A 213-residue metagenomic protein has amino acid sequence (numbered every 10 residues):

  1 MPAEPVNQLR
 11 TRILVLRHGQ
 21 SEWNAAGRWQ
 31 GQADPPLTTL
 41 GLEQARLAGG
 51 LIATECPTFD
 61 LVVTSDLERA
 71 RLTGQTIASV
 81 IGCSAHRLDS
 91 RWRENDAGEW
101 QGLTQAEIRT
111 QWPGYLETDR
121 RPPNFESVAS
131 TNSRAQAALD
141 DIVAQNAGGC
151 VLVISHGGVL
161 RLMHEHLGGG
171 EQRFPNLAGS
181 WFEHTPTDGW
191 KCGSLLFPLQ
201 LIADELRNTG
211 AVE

Functional and structural regions predicted by a protein language model:
M1-R12, N95-A106, E165-E213: Acidic, low-complexity terminal tails and accessory targeting/binding regions of phosphate-metabolizing enzymes
P2, Q8-C83, Q111, V128-N132 (+1 more regions): Active-site-proximal alpha-helix that buttresses catalytic centers in soluble enzyme cores
T11, D60, S90, G148-C150: Nucleotide donor/acceptor-binding cores
G19, S65-L67, R91, I154-G158: Short, well-ordered beta-to-alpha junction loops that form the rim of enzyme active sites and present histidine/acidic
E22, R69-R71, E94-N95, V159-R161: Short, active-site-adjacent cap segments at secondary-structure transitions
R71, C83, A137-C192: Active-site-adjacent alpha-helix immediately C-terminal to a catalytic or transition-state-stabilizing loop
I77-Q136, K191-S194, L206-E213: Phosphate-handling substructures
